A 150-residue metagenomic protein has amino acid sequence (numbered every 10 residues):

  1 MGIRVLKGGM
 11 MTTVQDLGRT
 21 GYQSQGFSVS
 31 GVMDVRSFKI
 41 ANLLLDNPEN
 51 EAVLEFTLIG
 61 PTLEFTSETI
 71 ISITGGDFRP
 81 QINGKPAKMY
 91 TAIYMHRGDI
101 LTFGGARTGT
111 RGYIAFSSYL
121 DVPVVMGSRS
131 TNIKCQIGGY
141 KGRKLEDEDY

Functional and structural regions predicted by a protein language model:
M1-Y150: Conserved "landmark" site that anchors the functional core of diverse proteins
